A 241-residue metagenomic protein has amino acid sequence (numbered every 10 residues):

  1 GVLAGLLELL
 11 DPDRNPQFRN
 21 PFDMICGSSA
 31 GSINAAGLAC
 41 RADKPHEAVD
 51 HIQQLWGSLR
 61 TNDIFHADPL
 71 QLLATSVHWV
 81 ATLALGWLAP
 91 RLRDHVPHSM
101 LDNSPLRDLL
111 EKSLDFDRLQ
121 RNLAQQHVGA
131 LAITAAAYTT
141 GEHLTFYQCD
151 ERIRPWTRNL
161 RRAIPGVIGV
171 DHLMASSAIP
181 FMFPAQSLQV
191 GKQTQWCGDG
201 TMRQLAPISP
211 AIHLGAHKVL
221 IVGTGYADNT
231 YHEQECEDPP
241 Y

Functional and structural regions predicted by a protein language model:
G1-S104, L110, Y147-R158, V167 (+1 more regions): Patatin-like phospholipase
R14-N20, N122-G129: Short helix-terminating capping/connector loops at secondary-structure junctions
P21, L119, A206-P207: Short, hydrophobic/aromatic alpha-helical segments in well-folded domains
S28, L106-F116, A135, G141-L144: Rossmann-like NAD(P)H-binding beta-loop-alpha module
V96, A124-Y241: Active-site gating loop/helix substructures
S99-H127, E235-C236: Surface cap/lid and interfacial helix-loop subdomains adjacent to catalytic sites that gate substrate access
